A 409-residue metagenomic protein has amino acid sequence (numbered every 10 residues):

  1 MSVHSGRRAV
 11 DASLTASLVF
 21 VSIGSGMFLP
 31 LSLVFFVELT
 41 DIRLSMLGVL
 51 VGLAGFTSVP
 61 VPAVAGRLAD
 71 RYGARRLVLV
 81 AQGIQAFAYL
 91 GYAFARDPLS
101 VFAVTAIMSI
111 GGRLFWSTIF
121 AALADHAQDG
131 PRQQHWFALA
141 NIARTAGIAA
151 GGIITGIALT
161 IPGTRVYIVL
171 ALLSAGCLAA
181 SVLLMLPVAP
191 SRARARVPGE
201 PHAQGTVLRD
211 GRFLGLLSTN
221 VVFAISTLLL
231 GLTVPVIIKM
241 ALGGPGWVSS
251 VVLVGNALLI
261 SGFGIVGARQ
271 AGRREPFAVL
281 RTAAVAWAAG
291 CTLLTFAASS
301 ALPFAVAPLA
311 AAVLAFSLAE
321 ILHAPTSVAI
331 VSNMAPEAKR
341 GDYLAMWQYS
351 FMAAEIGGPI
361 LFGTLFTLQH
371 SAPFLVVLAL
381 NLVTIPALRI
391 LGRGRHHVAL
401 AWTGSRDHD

Functional and structural regions predicted by a protein language model:
M1-A9, V188-V222, D407-D409: Juxtamembrane intracellular "pre-TM" segments in multi-pass secondary transporters
S5-G55, R212-V254: Helix-loop boundary and gating motifs at the non-cytosolic
G55-A63, A149, A257-I265, E355-I356: Residue-level signature of mid-helix packing/kink "hotspots" within the transmembrane helices of 12-pass Major
P60-G73, L159, G262-F277, F366: Helix-to-loop junctions at the C-terminal end of transmembrane segments in multipass secondary transporters
R76-G91, A278-L294: Structural signature of the two symmetry-related core transmembrane helices
A106-R144: Cytoplasmic helix-loop-helix junction between adjacent transmembrane helices in 12-TM secondary transporters
A150-V169, G357-P373: Transmembrane alpha-helix termini and helix-breaking/packing motifs in multi-pass membrane transporters
G156, G176-A195, A387-L391: C-terminal membrane-cytosol helix-exit motif in multi-pass small-molecule transporters
